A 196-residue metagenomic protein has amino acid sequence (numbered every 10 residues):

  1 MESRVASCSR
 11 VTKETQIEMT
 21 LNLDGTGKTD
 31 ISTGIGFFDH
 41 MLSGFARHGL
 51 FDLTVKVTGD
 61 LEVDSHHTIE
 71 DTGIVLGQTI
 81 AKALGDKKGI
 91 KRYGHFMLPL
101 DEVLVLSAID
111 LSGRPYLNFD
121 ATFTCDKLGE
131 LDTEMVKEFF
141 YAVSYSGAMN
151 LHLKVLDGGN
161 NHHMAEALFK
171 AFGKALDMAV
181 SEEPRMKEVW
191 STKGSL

Functional and structural regions predicted by a protein language model:
E2-L196: N-terminal intrinsically disordered, cationic/polar leader segments that include organellar targeting peptides
